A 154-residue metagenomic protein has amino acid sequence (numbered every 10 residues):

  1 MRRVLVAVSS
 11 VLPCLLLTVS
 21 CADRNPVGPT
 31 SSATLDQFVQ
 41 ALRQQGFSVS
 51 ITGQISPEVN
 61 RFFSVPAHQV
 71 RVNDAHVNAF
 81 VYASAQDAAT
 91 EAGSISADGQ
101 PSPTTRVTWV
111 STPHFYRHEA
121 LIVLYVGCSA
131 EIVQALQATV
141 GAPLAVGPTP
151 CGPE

Functional and structural regions predicted by a protein language model:
M1-V11: Bacterial N-terminal signal peptides that target proteins for export
L17-S20: C-terminal motif of bacterial Sec signal peptides marking the signal peptidase cleavage site
A22-R24: Bacterial signal peptide processing site
T34-D74: N-terminal secretory signal peptides
V59-N60, E91-P113: An anionic, turn-rich surface loop/hairpin at beta-sheet edges that serves as a generic interaction/coordination patch
V70-A75, H114-H118: Extracellular/periplasmic catalytic domains that process cell-envelope and extracellular macromolecules
V72-E91: A short acidic-to-branched-hydrophobic micro-motif
P103-E154: A short, solvent-exposed beta-edge/loop patch
